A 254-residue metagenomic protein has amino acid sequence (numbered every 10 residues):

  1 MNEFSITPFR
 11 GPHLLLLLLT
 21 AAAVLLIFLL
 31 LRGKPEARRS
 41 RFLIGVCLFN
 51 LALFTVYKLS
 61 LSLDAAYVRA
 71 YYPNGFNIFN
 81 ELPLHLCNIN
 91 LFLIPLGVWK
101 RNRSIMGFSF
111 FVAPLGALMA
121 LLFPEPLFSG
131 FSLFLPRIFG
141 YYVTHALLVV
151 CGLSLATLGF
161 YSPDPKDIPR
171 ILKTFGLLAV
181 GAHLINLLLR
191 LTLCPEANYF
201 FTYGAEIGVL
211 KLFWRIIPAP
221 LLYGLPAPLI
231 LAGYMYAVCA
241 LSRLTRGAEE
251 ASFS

Functional and structural regions predicted by a protein language model:
F4-L19, I171-L172, L177, T192-M235: Membrane-interface transmembrane-helix boundary segments in multi-pass integral membrane proteins
L14-G33, L48-L59, A179-H183, P228-A240: Hydrophobic core of alpha-helical transmembrane segments in multi-pass integral membrane proteins
A23-L30, L93-I94, L147-K166: Alpha-helical transmembrane segments in multipass membrane proteins, preferentially the mid-helix core
L31-I44, W99-M106, L158-P169: Membrane-interface helix-boundary motifs at transmembrane edges
N50-L59, A113-E125, F175-L187: Aromatic-anchored segments of alpha-helical transmembrane domains
K58-A70, L122-S132: Juxtamembrane "helix-exit" motif on the non-cytosolic side of transmembrane helices
R69-P83, G130-V143: Non-cytosolic membrane-interface motifs at loop->transmembrane helix junctions
V98-A156: Membrane-proximal helix-loop-helix units in multi-pass membrane proteins
